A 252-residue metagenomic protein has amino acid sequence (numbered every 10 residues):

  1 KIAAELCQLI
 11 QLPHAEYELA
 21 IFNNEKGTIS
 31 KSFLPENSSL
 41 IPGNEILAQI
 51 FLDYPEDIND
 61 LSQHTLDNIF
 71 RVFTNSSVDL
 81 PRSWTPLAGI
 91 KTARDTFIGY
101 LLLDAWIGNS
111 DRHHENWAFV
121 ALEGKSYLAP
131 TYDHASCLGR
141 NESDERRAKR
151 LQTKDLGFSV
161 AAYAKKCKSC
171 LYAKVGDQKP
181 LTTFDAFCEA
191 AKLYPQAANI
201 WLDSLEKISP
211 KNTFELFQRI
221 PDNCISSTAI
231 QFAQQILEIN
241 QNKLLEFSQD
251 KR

Functional and structural regions predicted by a protein language model:
K1-L9, D95, G99-L103, Q235-N242: A broad, structural surface signal
K1-N59: Conserved ATP-binding subdomain of kinase catalytic cores across diverse folds
Q11-P13, S110-D111, K243-L245: Short helix-capping/linker segments at secondary-structure and domain boundaries
E16-N24, H113-L122, D250-R252: Short alpha-helical "patches" and their helix-cap loops
L34-L101, K211, F217-N223: ATP-dependent phospho-/nucleotidyl transfer catalytic cores
N68-S143: Conserved kinase catalytic-core segment
V120, G124-R252: C-terminal catalytic region of ATP-dependent kinase domains
